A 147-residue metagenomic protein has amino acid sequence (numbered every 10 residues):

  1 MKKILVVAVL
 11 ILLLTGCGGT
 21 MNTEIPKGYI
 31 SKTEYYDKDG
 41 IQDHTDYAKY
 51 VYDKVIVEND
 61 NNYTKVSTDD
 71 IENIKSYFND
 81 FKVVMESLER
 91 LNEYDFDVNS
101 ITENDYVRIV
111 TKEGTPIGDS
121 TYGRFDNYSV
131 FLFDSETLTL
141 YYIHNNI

Functional and structural regions predicted by a protein language model:
M1-T15: Sec-dependent bacterial lipoprotein signal peptides
K3, E34-Y36, I117, D126: Residue-level detector of functional hotspots within protein domains
I4-L5, V51, V110, N146: Small/flexible residues
L14, G19, E136-L138: Intrinsically disordered/low-complexity terminal segments and short unstructured peptides
C17-D80: N-terminal export/targeting and maturation segments
F78-I147: Extracytoplasmic electrostatic interaction patches
